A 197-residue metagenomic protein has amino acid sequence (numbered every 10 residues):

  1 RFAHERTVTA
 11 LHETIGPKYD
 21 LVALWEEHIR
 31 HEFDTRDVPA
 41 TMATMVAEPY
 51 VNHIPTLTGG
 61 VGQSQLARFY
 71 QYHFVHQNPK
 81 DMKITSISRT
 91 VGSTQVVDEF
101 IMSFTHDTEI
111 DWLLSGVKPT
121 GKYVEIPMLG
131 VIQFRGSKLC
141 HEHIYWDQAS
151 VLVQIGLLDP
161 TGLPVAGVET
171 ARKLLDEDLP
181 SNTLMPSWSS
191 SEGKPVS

Functional and structural regions predicted by a protein language model:
R1-S197: C-terminal and inter-domain tail/linker signature
